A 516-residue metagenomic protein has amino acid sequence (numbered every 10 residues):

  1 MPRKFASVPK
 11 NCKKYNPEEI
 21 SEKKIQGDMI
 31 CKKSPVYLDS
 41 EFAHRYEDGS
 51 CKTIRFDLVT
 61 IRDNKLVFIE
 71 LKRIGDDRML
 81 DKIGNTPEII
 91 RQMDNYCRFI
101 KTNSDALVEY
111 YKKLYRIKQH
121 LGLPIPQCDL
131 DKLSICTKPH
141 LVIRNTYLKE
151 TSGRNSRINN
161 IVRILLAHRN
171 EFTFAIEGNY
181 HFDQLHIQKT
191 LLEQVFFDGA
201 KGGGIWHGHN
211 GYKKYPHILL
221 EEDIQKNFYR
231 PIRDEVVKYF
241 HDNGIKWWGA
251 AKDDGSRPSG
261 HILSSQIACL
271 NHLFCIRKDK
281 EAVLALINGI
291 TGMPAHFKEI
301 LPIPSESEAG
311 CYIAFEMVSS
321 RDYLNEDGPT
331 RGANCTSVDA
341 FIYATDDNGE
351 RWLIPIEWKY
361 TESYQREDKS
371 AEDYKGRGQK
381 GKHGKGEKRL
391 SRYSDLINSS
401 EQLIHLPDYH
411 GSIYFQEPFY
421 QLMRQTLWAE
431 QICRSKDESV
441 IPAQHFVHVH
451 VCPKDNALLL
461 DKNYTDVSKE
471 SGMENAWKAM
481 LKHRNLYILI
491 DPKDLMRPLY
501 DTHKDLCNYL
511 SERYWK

Functional and structural regions predicted by a protein language model:
M1-K516: Charged, terminal alpha-helix-loop-beta segments that serve as non-catalytic nucleic-acid engagement and/or assembly
